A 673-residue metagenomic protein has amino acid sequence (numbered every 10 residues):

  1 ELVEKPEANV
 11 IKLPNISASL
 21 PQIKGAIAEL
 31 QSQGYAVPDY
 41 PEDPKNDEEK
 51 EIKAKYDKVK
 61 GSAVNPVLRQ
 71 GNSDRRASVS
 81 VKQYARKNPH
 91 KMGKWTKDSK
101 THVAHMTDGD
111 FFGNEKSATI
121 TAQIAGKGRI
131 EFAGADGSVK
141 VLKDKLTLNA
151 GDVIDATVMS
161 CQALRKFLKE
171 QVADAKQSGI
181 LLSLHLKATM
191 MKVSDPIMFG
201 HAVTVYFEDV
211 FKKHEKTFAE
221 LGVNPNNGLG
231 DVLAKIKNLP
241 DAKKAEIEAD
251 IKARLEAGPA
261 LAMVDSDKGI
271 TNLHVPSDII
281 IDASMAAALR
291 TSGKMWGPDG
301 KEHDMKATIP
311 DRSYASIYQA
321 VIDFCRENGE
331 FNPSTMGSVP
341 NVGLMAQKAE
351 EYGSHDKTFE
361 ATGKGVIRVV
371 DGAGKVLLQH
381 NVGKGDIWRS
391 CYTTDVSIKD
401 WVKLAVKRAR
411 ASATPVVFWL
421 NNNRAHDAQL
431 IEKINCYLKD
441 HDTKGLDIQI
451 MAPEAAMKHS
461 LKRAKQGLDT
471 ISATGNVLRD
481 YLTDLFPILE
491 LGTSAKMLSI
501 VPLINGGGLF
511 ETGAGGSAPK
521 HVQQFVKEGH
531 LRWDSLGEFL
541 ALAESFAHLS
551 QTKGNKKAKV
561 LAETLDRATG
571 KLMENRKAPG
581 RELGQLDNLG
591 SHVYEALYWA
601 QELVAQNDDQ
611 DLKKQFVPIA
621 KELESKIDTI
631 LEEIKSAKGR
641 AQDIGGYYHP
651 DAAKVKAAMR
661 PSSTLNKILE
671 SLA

Functional and structural regions predicted by a protein language model:
E1-G200, E208-K433, Y437, H441-W599 (+3 more regions): Extended, well-ordered protein cores
G554-N555, D608-K614: Structural helix-adjacent loops and short alpha-helical linkers that scaffold large soluble proteins
W599-D608: Short, charged/polar, low-complexity loop and linker segments that flank or interrupt alpha-helical bundles
K613-K621: Short, charged, amphipathic alpha-helical segments
K621-E622, D628: Short, well-ordered surface patches within globular domains
L631-Y648: A glycine-biased, small/acidic residue-tolerant capping/turn segment at secondary-structure junctions
P650-A673: C-terminal accessory extensions/subdomains outside the catalytic/core fold
